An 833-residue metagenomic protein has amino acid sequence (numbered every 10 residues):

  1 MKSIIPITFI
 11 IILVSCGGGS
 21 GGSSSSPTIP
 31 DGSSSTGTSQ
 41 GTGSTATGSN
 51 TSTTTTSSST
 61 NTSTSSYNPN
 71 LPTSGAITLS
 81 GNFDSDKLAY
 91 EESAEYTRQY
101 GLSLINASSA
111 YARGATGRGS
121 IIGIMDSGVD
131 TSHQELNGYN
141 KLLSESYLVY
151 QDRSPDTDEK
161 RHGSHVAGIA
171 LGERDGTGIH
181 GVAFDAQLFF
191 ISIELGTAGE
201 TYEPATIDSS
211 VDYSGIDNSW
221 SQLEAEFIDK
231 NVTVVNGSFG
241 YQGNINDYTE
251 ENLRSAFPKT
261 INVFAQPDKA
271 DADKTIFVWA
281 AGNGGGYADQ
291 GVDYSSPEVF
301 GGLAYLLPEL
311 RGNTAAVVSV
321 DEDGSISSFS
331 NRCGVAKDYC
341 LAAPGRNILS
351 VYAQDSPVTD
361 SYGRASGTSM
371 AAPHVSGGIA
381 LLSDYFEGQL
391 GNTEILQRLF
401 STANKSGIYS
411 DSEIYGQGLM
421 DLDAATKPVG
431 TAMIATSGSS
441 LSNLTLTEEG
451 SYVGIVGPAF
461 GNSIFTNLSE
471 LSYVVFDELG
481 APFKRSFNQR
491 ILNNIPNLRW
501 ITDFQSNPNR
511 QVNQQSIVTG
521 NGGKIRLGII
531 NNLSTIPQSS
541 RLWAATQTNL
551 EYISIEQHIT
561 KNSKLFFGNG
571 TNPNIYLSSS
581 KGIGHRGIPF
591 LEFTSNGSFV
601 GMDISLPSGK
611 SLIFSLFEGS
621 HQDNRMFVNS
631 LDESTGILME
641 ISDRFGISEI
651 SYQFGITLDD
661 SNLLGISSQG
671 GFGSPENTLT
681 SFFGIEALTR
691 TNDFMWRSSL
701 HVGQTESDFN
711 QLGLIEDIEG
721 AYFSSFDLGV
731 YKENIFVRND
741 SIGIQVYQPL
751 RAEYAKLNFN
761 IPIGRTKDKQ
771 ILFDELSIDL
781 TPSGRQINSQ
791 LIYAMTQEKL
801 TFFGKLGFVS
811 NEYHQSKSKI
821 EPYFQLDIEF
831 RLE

Functional and structural regions predicted by a protein language model:
I12-S15: C-terminal motif of bacterial Sec signal peptides marking the signal peptidase cleavage site
S66-S74, T78-S80, Q99, N106 (+2 more regions): C-terminal subdomain of the subtilisin-like protease fold in secreted/lumenal serine endopeptidases
Y67-K87, T97, S108-L143, Q151-G215 (+6 more regions): Subtilisin-like serine protease catalytic core
T116-G117, E173, I193-E309, D355-P373: Substrate-binding/access-modulating region of protease and related hydrolase catalytic domains
D126, G302-A380: Extracellular S/T/G-rich loop segment that most often corresponds to the catalytic His/Ser-adjacent loop
A170, I191-E194, G345-I414: Hydrolase catalytic cores
F487-L688, H701, S816: Outer membrane beta-barrel translocator domains of Type V secretion systems
S578-K581, G587-F590, I613-S615, F627-L631 (+6 more regions): Outer membrane beta-barrel transmembrane domains
